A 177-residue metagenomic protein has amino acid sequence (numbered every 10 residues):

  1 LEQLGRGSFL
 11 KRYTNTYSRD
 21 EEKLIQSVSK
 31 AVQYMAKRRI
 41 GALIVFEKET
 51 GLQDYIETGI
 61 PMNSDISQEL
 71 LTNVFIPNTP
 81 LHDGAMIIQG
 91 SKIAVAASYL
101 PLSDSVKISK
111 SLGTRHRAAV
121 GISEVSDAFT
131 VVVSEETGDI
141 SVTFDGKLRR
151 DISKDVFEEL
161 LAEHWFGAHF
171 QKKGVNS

Functional and structural regions predicted by a protein language model:
L1-S177: Divalent-cation
